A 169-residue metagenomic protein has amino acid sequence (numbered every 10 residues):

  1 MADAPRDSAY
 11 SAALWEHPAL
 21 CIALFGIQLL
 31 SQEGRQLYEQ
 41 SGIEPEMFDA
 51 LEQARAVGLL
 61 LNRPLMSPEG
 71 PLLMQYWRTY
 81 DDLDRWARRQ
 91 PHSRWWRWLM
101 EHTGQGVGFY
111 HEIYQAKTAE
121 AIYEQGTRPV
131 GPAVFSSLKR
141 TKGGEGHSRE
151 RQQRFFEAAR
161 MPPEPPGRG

Functional and structural regions predicted by a protein language model:
M1-S67, R85, F109-G169: Short S/T/G/P-rich N-terminal loop/turn motif that feeds into the first structured element of a domain
L30, T79-Y80: Short coil/turn motifs at secondary-structure junctions
V57, Y80-Y110: An amphipathic, aromatic/His-enriched active-site/gating alpha helix that lines ligand/cofactor pockets
P68-L72: The conserved glycine-aromatic submotif of the RRM
L73-T79: Conserved RNP beta-strands of RNA recognition motif
